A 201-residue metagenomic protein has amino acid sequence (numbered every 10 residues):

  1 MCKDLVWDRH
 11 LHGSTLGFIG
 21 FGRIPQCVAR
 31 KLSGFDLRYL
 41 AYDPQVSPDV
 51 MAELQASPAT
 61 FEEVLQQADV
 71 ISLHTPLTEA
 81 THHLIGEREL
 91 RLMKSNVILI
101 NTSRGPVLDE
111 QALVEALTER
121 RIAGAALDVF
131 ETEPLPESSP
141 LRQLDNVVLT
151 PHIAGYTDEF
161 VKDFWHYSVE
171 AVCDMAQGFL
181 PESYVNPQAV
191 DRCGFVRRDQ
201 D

Functional and structural regions predicted by a protein language model:
M1, I19, L37-R38, E137 (+2 more regions): N-proximal short alpha-helices
M1, R23, A41, F130-T132 (+1 more regions): Short amphipathic alpha-helical surface micro-motifs
M1-C2, C173: Hydrophobic, aliphatic-enriched repeat segments that assemble into extended interaction scaffolds in large eukaryotic
K3-S95: Rossmann-like dinucleotide/phosphate-binding beta-alpha-beta segment
N96-D201: Rossmann-like dinucleotide-binding domain for NAD(H)/NADP(H)
